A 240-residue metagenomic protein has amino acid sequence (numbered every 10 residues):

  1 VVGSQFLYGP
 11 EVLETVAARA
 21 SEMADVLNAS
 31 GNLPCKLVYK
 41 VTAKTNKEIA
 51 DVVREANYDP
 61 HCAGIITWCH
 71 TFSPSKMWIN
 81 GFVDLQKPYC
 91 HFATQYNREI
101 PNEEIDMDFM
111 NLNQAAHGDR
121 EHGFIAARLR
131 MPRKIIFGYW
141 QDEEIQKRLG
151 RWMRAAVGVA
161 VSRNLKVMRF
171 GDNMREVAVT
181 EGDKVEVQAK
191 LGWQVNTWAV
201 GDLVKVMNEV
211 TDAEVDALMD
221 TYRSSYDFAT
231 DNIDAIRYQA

Functional and structural regions predicted by a protein language model:
V1-A240: Metallocofactor- and cofactor-centric catalytic cores in central/energy metabolism, strongly enriched
